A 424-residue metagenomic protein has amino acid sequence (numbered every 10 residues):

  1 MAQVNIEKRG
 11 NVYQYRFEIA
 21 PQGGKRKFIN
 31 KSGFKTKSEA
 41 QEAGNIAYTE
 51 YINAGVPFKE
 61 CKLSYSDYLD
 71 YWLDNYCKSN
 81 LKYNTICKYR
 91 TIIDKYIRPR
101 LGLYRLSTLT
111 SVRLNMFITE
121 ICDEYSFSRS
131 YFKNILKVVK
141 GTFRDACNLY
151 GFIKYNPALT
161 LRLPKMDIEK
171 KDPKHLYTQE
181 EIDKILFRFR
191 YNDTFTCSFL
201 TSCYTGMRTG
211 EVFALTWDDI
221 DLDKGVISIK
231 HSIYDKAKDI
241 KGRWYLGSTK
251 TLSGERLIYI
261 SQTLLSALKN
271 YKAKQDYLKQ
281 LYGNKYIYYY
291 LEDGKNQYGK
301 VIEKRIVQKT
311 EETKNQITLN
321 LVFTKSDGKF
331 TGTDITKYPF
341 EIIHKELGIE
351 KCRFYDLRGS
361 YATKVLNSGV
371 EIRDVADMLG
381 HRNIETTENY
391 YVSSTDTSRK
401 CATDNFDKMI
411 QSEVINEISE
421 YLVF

Functional and structural regions predicted by a protein language model:
A2-Q3, R144-N156, I182, L200-I233 (+1 more regions): Short, charged phosphate-coordinating catalytic segments
R9-Q14, I19-S107, V112, K274-T318: N-terminal DNA-binding module of tyrosine recombinases/phage integrases
C61, L73-D145, L149, K171 (+2 more regions): N-terminal core-binding DNA-recognition domain of tyrosine site-specific recombinases/integrases
S107, I153-Y155, K165-F187, K230 (+1 more regions): DNA breakage-rejoining catalytic core of tyrosine-based enzymes
N148, L200, Y204, G210-E211 (+4 more regions): C-terminal catalytic core of tyrosine-transesterase DNA break-rejoin enzymes
I168, L176, I233, G359-S360 (+1 more regions): Catalytic-site neighborhood detector that most strongly recognizes the C-terminal catalytic loop/helix of tyrosine
K224, D235-A237, R243-E255, Q262-L264 (+4 more regions): C-terminal secondary-structure termini that scaffold catalytic or DNA-interacting sites
V226-S228, L246-N270, I287-R305, Q316-F340: C-terminal catalytic core of Y-nucleophile DNA break-rejoin enzymes
